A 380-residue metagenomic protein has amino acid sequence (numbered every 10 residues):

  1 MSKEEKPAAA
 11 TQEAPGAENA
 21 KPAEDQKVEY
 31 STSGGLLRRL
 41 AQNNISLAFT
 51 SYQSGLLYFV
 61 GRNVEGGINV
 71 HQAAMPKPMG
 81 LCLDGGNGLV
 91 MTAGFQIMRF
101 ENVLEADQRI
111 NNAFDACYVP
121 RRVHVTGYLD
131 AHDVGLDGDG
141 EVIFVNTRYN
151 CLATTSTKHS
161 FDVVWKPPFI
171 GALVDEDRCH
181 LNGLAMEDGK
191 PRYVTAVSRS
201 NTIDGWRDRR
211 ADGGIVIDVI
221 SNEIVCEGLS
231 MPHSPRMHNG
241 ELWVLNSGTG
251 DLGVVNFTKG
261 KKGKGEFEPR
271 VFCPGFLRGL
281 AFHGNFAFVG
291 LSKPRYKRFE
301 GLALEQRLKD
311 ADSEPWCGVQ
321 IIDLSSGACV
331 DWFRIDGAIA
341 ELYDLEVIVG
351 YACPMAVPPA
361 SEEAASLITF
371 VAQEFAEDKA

Functional and structural regions predicted by a protein language model:
E29-L40, A74-N87, H124-E141, I170-R192 (+4 more regions): Beta-rich, blade/repeat-based domains predominating in secreted/periplasmic proteins but also intracellular
S31-G35, L229-G260, G265-L324: Loop/turn-rich, solvent-exposed surfaces of beta-rich toroidal or solenoidal domains
T32-N44, M98-Q108, V194-A211, G290-E314 (+2 more regions): Short, conserved, GDST-rich strand-edge loop motifs in beta-rich repeat architectures
F49-Y52, D84, V90-Q96, L136 (+9 more regions): Conserved beta-strand positions in repeat-built beta-propeller and related beta-rich domains
L56, Q96, C151-A153, D212-I215 (+2 more regions): A short loop-to-beta-strand structural motif that recurs across blades of beta-propeller domains
G66-G135: Blade-loop segments of beta-propeller domains
G66-Q72, V119-H124, D162-V163, P168-V174 (+3 more regions): A short beta-strand motif characteristic of beta-propeller blades
P315-G318, L324-A380: Blade-level signature of beta-propeller repeat domains, shared across WD40, Kelch, NHL, RCC1 and BNR/Asp-box propellers
